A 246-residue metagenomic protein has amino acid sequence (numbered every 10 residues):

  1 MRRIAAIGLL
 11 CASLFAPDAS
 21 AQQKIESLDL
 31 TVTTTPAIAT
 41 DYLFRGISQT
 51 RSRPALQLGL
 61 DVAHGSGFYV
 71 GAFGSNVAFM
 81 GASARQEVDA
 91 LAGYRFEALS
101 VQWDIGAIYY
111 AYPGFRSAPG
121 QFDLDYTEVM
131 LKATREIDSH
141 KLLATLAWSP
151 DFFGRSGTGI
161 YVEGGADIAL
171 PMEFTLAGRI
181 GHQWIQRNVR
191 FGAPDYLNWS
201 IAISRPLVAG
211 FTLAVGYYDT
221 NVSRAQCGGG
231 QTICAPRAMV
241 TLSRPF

Functional and structural regions predicted by a protein language model:
M1-T31: Cleavable N-terminal export/targeting peptides
Q22-A78, R237, S243: Short glycine/proline- and aromatic-enriched beta-strand/turn motifs that initiate or cap beta-hairpins
L28-L30, S52-L56, A84-V88, V101 (+4 more regions): Residues that define the transmembrane beta-barrel architecture of outer-membrane proteins
I38-F44, G74-A78, F96, Y109-P113 (+5 more regions): Transmembrane beta-strands of outer-membrane beta-barrel pores
Q49-T50, G81-G157, G229: Outer-membrane pore/translocation modules
D61-G67, R95-L99, T134-D138, D167-A169 (+2 more regions): Structural signature of outer-membrane beta-barrel channels/translocons
S66-A72, L99-I105, D138-A144, M172-G178 (+1 more regions): Repeated loop/turn-to-beta-strand initiation elements of outer-membrane beta-barrel proteins
I201-F211, T232-F246: Outer-membrane beta-barrel "beta-signal"
